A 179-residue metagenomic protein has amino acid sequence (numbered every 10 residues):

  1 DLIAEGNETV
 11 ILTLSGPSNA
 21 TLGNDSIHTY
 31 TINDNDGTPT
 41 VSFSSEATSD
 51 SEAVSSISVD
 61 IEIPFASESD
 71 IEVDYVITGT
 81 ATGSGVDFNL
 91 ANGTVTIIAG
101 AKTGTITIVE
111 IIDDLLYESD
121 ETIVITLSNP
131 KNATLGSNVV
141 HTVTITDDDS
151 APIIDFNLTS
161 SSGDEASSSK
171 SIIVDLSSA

Functional and structural regions predicted by a protein language model:
D1-A179: Short boundary segments that mark the start of a structured unit
